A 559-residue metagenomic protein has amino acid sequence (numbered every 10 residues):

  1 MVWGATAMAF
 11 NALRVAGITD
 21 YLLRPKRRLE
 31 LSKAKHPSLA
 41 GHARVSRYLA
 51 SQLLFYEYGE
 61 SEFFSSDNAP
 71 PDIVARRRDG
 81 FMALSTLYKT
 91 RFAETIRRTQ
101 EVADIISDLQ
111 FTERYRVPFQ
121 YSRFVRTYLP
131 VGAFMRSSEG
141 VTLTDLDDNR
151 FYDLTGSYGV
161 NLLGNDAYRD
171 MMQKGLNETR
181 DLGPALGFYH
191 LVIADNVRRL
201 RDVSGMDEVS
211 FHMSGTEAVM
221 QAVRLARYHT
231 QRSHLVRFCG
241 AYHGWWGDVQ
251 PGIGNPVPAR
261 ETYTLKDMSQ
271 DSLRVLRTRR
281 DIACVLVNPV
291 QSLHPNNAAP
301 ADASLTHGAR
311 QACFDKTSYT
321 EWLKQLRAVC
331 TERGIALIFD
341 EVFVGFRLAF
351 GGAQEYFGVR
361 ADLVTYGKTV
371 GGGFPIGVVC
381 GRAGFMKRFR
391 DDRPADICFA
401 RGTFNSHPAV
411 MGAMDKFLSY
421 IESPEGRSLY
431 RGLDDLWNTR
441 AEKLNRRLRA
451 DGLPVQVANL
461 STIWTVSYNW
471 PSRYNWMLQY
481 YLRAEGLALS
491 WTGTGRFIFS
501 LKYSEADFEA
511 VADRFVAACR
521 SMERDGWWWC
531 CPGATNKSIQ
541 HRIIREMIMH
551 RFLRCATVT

Functional and structural regions predicted by a protein language model:
M1-S204, A312, I544-T559: N-terminal glycine-rich, Lys/His-bearing helix-loop that initiates the first secondary-structure elements of many
W3-A5, K33, P37-E60, L453-S521: Conserved C-terminal alpha-helix-loop-beta "cap" of PLP-dependent enzymes that closes/shapes the active-site mouth
A9, L13-L22, K26, K35-Y48 (+7 more regions): PLP-dependent aspartate aminotransferase-fold enzymes
A133-M135, D434-Y481, L501, G533-L553: Conserved PLP-binding catalytic core of the aspartate aminotransferase-like
S304-A349: Catalytic PLP-binding core of fold-type I/II PLP enzymes
F357-F389, S406-M411: Active-site PLP attachment segment
F417-E442: Structural signature of PLP-dependent enzymes
I421-P424, E485-T559: PLP-dependent enzyme catalytic core of the Aspartate aminotransferase-like
